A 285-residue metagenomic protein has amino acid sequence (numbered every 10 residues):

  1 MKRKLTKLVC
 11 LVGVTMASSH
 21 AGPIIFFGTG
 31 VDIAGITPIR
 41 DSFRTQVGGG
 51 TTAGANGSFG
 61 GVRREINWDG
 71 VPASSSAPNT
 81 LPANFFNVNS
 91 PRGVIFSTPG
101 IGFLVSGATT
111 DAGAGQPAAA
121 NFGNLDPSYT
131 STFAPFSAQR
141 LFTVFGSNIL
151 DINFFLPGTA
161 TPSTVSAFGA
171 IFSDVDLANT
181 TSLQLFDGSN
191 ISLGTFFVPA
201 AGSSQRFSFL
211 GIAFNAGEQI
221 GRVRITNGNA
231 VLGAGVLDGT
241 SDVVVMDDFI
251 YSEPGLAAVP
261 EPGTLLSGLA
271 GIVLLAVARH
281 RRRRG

Functional and structural regions predicted by a protein language model:
R3-L11, T264-S267: Sec-dependent signal peptide recognition, specifically the positively charged N-region followed immediately by
K7, M16, S131-F133, V144 (+1 more regions): N-terminal compositionally biased, intrinsically disordered segments and leader/signal-like regions
V12-H20, I272-A276: Hydrophobic h-region of N-terminal signal peptides that target proteins for export in Gram-negative bacteria
G22-L256: Surface-exposed, well-ordered secondary-structure segments
P260-R279: A short, hydrophobic C-terminal helix/tail in secreted or cell-surface proteins
R282-G285: Short, charged juxtamembrane terminal tails flanking transmembrane helices
